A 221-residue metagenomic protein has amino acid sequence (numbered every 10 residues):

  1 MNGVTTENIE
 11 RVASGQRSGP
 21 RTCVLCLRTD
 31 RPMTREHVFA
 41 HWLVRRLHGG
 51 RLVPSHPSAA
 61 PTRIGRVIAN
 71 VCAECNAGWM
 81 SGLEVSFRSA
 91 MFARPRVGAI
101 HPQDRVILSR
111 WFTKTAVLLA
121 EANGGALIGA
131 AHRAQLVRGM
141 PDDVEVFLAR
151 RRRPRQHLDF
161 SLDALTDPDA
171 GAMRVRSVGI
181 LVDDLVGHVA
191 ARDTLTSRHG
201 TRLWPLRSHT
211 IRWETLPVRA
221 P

Functional and structural regions predicted by a protein language model:
M1, R133-P221: C-terminal, charged low-complexity interaction regions
N2-S86: An N-terminal structural lobe/cap that precedes and organizes the functional/catalytic core across diverse proteins
C23-C26, F112, I180: Generic structural hydrophobic/aromatic packing signal, biased to beta-strands
A40, C72, I100-H101, P217-P221: General structural signal for secondary-structure boundaries
L47-R51, R96-I100, V137: Short alpha-helical interface elements
P57-R133: Internal, well-ordered alpha/beta segment that forms a basic, Gly-enriched binding/recognition surface
